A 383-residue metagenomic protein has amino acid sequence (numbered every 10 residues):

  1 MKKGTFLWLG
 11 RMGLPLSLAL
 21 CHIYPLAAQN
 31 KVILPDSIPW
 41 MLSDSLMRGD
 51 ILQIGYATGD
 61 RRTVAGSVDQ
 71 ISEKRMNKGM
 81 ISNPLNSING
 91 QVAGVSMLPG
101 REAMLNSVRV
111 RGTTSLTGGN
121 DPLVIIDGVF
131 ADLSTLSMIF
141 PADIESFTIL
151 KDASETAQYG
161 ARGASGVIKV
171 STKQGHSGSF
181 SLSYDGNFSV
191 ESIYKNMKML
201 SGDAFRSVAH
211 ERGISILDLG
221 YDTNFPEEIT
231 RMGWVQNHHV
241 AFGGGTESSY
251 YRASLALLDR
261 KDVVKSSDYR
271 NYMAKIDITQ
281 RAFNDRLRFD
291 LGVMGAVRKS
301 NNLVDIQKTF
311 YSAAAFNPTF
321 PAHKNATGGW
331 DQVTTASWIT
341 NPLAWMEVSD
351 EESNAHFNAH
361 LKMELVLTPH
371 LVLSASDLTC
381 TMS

Functional and structural regions predicted by a protein language model:
M1-F283, L287-M294, N358: Short, small/polar-rich motifs associated with maturation and membrane association, primarily at protein termini
L16, L26, T319-A322, L343: Hydrophobic residues in alpha-helical membrane-spanning segments
S37, K299, M382-S383: Short active-site-adjacent helix-start/loop capping segments
I88, A93, A315-T319, P369: Proline-centered flexible-loop/turn and helix-kink motifs
M197, G202-A209, G295-V333: A surface-exposed, glycine/aromatic-enriched loop/edge motif typical of exported proteins
R231-S249, L255-L258, P342-S383: Outer-membrane beta-barrel transmembrane strands
